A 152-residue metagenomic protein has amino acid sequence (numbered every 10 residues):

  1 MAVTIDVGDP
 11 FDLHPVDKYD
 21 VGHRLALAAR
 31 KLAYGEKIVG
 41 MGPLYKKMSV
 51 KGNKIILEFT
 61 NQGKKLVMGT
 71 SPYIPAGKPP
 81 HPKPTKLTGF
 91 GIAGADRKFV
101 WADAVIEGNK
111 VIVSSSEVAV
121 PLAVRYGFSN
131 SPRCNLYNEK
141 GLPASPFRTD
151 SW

Functional and structural regions predicted by a protein language model:
M1-T88: Catalytic cores of secreted or luminal carbohydrate-active enzymes
G63-W152: C-terminal beta-sandwich/jelly-roll accessory domains of carbohydrate-active enzymes
